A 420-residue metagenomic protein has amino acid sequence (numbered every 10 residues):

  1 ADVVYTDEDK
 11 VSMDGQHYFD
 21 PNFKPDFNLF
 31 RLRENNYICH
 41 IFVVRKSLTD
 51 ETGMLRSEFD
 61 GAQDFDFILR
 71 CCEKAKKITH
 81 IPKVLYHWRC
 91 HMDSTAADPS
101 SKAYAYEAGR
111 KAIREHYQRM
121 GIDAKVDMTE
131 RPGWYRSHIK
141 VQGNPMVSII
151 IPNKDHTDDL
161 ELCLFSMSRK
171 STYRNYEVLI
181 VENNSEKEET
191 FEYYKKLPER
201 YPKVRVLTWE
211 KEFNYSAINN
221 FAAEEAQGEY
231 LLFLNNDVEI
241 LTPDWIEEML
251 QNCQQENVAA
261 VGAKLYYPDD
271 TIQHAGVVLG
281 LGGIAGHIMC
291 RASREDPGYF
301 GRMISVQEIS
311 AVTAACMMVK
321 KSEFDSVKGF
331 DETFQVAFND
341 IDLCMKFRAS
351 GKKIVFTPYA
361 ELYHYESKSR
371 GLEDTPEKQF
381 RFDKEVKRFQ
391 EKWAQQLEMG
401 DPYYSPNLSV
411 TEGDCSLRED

Functional and structural regions predicted by a protein language model:
A1-Y18, H91, V238-I284: Conserved donor NDP-sugar-binding/catalytic core segment of glycosyltransferases
V11, H17-L48, D60, S216-I218 (+3 more regions): A recurrent flexible, glycine/aromatic-enriched loop bordering the glycosyltransferase active site that acts as
L48-E51, E58-V84, I113, W245-M249 (+2 more regions): A short, conserved alpha-helix in the catalytic core of glycosyltransferases
D66, P145-I150, E177, D342: Cell-envelope/extracellular polymer assembly enzymes that use nucleotide-activated donors
K102-N144, D269, L281-E308, I354 (+1 more regions): C-terminal, non-catalytic tails of nucleotide-sugar-dependent glycosyltransferases
F165-N175: Short, acidic, metal-binding catalytic loop of nucleotide-sugar glycosyltransferases
I180-Y193, K211, E239: A conserved acidic beta->alpha catalytic loop
L231: Short aromatic/hydrophobic "clamp" motif used to bind/position activated sugar donors
